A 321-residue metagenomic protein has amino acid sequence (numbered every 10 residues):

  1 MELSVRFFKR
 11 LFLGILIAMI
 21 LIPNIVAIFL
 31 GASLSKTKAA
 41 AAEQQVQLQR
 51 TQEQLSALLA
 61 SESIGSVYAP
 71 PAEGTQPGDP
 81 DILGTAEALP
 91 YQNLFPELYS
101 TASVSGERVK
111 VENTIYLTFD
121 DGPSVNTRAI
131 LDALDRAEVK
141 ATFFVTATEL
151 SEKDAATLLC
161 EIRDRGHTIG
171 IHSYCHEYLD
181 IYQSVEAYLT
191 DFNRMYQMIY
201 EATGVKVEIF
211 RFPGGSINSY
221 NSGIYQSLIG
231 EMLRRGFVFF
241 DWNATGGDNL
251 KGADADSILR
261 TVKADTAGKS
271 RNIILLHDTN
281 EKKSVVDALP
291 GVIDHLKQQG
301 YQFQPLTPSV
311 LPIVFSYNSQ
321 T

Functional and structural regions predicted by a protein language model:
E2-L117, S124-E138, K153-T157, G291-V292 (+2 more regions): N-terminal pre-catalytic segment of deacetylase/amide-hydrolase enzymes
N93-F95, F119, T146, L250-D254: Short, flexible loop segments at the rims of nucleotide/cofactor-binding pockets, characterized by
I115-F119, A141-F143, I169-H172, E208-F210 (+3 more regions): Hydrophobic faces of well-ordered beta-strands that scaffold small-molecule active sites in alpha/beta enzyme cores
F119-D121, T148, N218, K282: A generic secondary-structure micro-motif detector that highlights 1-2 residue hydrophobic/ambivalent hotspots embedded
P123-S124, C175: Short, glycine/acidic-enriched loop or turn micro-motifs at the edges of active sites
I130-E138, E152-H172, E201-T203, I229-G236 (+1 more regions): Acidic (Asp/Glu)-rich catalytic clusters
V145-E149, C175, T245: Short, acidic/turn-prone active-site loops that include or flank metal/cofactor- and phosphate-binding residues
H176-K297, Y301-Q302, P308-Q320: Catalytic domains of cell-wall/extracellular-matrix polysaccharide-remodeling enzymes, centered on de-N-acetylation
